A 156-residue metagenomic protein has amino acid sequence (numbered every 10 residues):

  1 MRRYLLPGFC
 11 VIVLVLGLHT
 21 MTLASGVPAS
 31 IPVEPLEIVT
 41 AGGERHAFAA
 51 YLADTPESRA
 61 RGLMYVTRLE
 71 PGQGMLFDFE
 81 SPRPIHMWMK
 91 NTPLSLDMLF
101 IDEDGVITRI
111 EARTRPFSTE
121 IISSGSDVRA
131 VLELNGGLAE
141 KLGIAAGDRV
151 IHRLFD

Functional and structural regions predicted by a protein language model:
M1-Y4: Positively charged n-region of N-terminal signal peptides that target proteins for export
G8-H19: Bacterial N-terminal signal peptides
M21-L23: Sec/Tat signal peptide C-region and signal peptidase I cleavage site
S25-D156: Compact, glycine-rich, soluble single-domain proteins
